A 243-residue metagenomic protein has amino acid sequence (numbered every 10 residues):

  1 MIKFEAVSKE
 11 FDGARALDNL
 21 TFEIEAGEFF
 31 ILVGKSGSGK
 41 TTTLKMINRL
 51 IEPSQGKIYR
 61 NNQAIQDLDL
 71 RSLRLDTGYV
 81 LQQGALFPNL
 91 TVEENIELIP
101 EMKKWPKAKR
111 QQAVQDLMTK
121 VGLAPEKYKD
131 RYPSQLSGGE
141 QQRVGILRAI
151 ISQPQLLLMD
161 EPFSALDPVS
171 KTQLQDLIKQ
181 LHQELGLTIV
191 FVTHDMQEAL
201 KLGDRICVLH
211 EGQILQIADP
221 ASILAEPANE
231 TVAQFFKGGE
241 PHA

Functional and structural regions predicted by a protein language model:
N48: Helix-to-loop junction immediately C-terminal to a conserved catalytic motif
G56-A64, L73: Conserved ABC transporter NBD signature motif
E93-E101, Q111, Q115: Short helical segment in ABC ATPase nucleotide-binding domains corresponding to the A-loop/adjacent helical element
S134, S152: Conserved signature/switch motifs of ABC ATPase nucleotide-binding domains
L157-D160: Catalytic Walker B motif of ABC-type/P-loop ATPase nucleotide-binding domains
I217-A218, E226: ABC ATPase "signature
